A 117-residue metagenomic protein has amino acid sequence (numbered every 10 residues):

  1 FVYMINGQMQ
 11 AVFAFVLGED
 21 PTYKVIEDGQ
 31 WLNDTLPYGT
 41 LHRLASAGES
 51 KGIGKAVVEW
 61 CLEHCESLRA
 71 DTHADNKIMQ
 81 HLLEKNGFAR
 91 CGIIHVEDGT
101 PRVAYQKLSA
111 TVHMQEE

Functional and structural regions predicted by a protein language model:
F1-F15: Conserved beta-hairpin
V12-A14, C61, D75-I78: Short, hydrophobic/π-rich interface segment
F13-E49: Conserved acyl-donor/pantetheine-binding loop and adjacent beta-alpha core of acyl/acetyltransferases and related
T40, H64-D75: Conserved GNAT acetyl-CoA-binding A-motif
S46-E63, Q80-K85: Conserved acetyl-CoA-binding loop-helix of GNAT-fold acetyltransferases
K55, A74-I93, T100: Conserved active-site alpha-helix within GNAT-family acetyltransferase domains
V96-E117: C-terminal "cap" of GNAT-fold acetyltransferases
